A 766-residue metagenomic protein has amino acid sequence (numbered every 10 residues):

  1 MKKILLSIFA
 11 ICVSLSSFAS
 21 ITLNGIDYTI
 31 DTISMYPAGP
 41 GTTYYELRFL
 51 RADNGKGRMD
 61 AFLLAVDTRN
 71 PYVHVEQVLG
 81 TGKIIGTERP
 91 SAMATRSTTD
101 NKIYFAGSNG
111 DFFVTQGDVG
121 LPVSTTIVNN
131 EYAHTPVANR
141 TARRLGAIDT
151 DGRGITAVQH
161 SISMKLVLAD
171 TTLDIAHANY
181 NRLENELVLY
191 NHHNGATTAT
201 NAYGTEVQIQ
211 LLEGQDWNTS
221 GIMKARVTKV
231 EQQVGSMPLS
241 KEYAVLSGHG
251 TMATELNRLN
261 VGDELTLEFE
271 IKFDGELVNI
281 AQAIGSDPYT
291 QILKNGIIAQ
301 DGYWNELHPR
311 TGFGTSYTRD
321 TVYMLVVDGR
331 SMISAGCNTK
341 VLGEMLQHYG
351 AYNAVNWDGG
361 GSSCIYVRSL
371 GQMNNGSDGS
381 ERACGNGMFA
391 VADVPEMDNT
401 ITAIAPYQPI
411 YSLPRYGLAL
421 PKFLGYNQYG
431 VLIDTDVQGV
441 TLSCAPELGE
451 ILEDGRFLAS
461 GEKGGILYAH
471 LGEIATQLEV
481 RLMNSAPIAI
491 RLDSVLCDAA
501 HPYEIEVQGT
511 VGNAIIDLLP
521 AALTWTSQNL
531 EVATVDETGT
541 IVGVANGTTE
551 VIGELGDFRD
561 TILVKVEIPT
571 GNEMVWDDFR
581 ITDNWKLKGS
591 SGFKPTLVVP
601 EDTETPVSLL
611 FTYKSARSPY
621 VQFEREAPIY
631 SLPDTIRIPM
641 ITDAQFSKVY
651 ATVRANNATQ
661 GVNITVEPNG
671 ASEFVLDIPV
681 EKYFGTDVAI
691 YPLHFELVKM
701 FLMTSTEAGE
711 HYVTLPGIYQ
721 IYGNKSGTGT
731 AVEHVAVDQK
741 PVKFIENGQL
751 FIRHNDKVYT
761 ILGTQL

Functional and structural regions predicted by a protein language model:
M1-T22, V732: Bacterial Sec-dependent N-terminal signal peptides
C12-S17, T730-L766: C-terminal outer-membrane/trafficking sorting elements
S20-A244: Zymogen propeptides
G117-I148, G285-Y317, T321-Y349, C364-T400 (+1 more regions): Conserved, well-ordered active-site substructure
P395-D578: Extracytoplasmic soluble-region selector
V598-P619: Short carbohydrate-recognition loop motifs
T612-A689, G709: Extracellular ligand-binding interfaces
I690-P692, S705-I721: Extracellular carbohydrate recognition
